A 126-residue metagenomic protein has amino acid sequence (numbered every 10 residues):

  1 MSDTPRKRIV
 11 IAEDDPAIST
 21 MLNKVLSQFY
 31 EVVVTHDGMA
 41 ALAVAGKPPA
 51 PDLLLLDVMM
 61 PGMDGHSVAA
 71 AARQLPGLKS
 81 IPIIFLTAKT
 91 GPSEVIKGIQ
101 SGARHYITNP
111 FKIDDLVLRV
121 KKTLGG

Functional and structural regions predicted by a protein language model:
E13: Conserved acidic carboxylate
P16-V34, T123: Two-component/phosphorelay signaling modules centered on CheY-like receiver
V34-L53: Acidic, metal-coordinating helix/loop segments flanking the phosphotransfer/catalytic sites of two-component signaling
D57, T87: Active-site residues of response regulator receiver
M60: Receiver (REC) domain active-site loop signature in two-component systems and cognate sites in sensor histidine kinases
F111-V120: C-terminal output helix
